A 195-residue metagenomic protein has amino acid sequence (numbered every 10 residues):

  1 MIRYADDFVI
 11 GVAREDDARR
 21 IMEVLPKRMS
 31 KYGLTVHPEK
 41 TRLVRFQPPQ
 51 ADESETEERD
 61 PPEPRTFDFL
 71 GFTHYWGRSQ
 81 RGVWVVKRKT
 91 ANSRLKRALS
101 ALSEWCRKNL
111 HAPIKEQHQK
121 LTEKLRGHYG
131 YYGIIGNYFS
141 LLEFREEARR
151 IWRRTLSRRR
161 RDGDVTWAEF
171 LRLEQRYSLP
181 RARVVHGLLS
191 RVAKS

Functional and structural regions predicted by a protein language model:
M1-S195: Non-catalytic terminal/accessory segments
